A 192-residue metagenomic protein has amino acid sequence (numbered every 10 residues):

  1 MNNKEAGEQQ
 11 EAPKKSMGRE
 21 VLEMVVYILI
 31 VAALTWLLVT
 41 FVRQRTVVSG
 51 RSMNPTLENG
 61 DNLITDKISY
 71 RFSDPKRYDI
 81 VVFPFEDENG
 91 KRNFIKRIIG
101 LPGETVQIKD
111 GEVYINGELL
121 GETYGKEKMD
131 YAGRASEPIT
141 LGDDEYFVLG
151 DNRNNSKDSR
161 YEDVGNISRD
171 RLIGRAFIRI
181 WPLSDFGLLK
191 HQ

Functional and structural regions predicted by a protein language model:
M1-R92, I167-R171, R175-Q192: Protein maturation boundaries and topogenic segments
N93-E118: Mid-length scaffold segments of soluble, non-membrane domains
I115-G133: PP2C/PPM family metal-dependent serine/threonine protein phosphatase catalytic domain, recognizing the conserved
M129-E145: Acidic loop->beta-strand submotif enriched in PP2C/PPM serine/threonine phosphatases
G150: Phosphate/adenylate-binding glycine loop and adjacent helical scaffold
N154-V164: Active-site loop architecture of trypsin-fold serine endopeptidases
